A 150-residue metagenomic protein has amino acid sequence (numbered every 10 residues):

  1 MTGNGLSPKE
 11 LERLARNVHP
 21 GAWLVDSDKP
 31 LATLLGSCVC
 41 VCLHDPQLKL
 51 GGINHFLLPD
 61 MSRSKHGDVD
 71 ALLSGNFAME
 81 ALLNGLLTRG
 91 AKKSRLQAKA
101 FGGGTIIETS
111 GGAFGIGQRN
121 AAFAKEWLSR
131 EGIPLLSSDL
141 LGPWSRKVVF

Functional and structural regions predicted by a protein language model:
M1-F150: Active-site microenvironment for binding and transforming phosphate-containing groups
